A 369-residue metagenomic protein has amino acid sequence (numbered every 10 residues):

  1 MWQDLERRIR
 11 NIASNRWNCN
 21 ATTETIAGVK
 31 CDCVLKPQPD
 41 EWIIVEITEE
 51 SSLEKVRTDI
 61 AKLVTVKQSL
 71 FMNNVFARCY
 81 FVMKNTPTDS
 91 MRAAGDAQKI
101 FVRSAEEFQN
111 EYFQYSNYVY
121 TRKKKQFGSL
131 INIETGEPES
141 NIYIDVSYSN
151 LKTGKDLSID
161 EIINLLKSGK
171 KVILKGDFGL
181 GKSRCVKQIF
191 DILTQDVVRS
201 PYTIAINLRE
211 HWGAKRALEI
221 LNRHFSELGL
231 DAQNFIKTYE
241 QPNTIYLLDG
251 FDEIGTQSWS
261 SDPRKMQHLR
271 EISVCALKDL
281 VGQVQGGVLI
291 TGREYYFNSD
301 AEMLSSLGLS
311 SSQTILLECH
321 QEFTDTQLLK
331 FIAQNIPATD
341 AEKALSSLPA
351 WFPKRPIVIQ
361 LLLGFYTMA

Functional and structural regions predicted by a protein language model:
M1-K30, K36-P39: Acidic-basic catalytic patches of nuclease active cores, encompassing PD-(D/E)XK and other metal-cofactor nuclease
V34-V45, Q68-V75: Active-site beta-strand-loop-beta-strand hairpin of nuclease catalytic cores that positions key catalytic residues
P37-A61: Short beta-strand-loop-alpha-helix junction that forms the active-site gateway of nucleic-acid-processing nucleases
E41-I43, R78, N243-I245: Structural motif
I47-E50, V82-T86, D177, L208 (+1 more regions): Structural motif
A61-N73, V274-D279: Short, basic/hydrophobic alpha-helical segments
Q68-Q98, Y202: Nucleic-acid nuclease catalytic cores
R92, D96-A97, F101-R103, E107 (+1 more regions): P-loop NTPase signaling cores
